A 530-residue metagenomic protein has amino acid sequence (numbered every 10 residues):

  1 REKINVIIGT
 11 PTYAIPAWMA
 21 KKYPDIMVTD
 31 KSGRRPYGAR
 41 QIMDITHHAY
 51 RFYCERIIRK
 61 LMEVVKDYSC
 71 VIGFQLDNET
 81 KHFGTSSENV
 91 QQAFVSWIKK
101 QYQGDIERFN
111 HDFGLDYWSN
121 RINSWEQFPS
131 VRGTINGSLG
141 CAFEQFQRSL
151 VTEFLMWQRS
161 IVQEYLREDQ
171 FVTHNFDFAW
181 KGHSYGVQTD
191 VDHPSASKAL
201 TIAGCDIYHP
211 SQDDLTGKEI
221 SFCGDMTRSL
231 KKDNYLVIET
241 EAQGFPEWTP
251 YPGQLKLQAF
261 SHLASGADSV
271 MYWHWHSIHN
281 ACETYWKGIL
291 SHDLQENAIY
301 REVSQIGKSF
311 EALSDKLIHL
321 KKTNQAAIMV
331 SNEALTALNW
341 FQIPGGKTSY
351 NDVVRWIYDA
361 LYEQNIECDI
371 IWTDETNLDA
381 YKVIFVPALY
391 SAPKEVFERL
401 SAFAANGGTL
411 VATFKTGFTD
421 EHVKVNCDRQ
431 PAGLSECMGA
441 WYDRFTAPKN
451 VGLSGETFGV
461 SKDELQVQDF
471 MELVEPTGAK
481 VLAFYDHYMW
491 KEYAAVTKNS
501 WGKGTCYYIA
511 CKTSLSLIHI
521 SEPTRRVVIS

Functional and structural regions predicted by a protein language model:
R1-A14, Y50-Y53, K66, V303: Substrate-binding cleft of carbohydrate-active enzyme catalytic domains
I8-K22, Y117, V270, E333: Short, solvent-exposed beta-strand-terminating loops
G9-W18, I72-K81, N175-W180, T240-E241 (+3 more regions): Short, solvent-exposed turn/loop segments enriched in Gly/Ser/Thr/Pro and often Arg
P11, A17-K21, G84-V90, S184-Y185 (+3 more regions): Short, solvent-exposed loop/turn and secondary-structure capping segments
A20-P24, V28-I202, D206-I220: Polysaccharide-binding and catalytic clefts of secreted carbohydrate-active enzymes
F128, M156, E168, S197-S521 (+2 more regions): Carbohydrate-binding surfaces of carbohydrate-active enzymes
